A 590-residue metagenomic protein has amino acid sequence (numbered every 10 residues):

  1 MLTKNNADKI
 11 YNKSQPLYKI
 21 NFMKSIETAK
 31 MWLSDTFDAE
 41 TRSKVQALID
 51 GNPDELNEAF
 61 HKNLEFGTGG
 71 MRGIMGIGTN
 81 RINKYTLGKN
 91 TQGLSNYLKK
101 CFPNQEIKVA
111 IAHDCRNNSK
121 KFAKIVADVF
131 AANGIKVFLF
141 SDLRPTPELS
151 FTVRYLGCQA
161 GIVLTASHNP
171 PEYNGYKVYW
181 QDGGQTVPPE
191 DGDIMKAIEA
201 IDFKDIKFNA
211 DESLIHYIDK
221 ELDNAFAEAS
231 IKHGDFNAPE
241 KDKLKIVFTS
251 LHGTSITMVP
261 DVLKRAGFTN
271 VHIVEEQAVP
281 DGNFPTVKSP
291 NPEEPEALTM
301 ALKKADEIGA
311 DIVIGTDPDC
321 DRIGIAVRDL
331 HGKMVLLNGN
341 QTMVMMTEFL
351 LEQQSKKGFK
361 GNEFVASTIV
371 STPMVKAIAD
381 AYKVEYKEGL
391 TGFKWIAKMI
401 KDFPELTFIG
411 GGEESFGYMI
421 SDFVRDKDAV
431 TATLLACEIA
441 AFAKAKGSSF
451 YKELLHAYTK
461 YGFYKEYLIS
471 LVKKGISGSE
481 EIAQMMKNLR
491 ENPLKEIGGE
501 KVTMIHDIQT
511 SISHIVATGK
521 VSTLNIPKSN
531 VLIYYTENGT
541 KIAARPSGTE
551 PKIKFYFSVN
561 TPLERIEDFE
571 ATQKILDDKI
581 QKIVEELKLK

Functional and structural regions predicted by a protein language model:
K24-V126, I215-K243, T254: An N-terminal, well-structured beta->alpha segment
T36, P53-F60, L64, N174-A297: Gly/Ser/Thr-enriched, mixed-charge loops and adjacent short helices that form phosphate/oxyanion-binding elements
F60-N80, A166-S167, S250-V262, P318 (+3 more regions): Conserved phosphate/anionic-ligand binding catalytic regions in large, soluble enzymes, centered on
E65-R81, Q105-A110, D128-A132, D202-I218 (+3 more regions): Gly-rich Lys/Arg/Thr-decorated short loops/hinges at beta-loop-alpha junctions or inter-strand turns that position
A110-Y173, T269-G324: N-terminal small/polar loop signature for handling phosphorylated ligands or for N-terminal nucleophile
F122-F130, Y173-W180, V259, D321-Q341 (+1 more regions): Short Gly/Thr/Asp-enriched flexible loops that form oxyanion-binding sites at enzyme active sites
Y179-K207, N340-E363, S367-A377, A429: Glycine-rich phosphate-binding loop plus the immediately following alpha-helix
D306, A310-I312, K333, Q353-R545 (+1 more regions): Phosphate-binding and adjacent anionic-ligand microenvironments
